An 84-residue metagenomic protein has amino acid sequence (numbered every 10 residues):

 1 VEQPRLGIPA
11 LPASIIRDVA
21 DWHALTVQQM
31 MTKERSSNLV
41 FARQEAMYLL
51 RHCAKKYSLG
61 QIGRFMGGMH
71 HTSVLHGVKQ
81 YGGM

Functional and structural regions predicted by a protein language model:
V1-R17: General nucleic-acid-binding
I16, S58-G60: Helix-turn-helix DNA-binding elements, focusing on the entry/boundary residues of the two helices that contact DNA
A20, R51, G63-R64: Residue-level preference for well-ordered alpha-helical positions
D21-E45, M69: Short, Lys/Arg-enriched anionic-surface-contact patches
H23, A54-K55, M66-G67: A broad structural signal for alpha-helix termini and local helix breaks/kinks
V27, G60, R64-G77: Short, basic interhelical loop/turn and adjoining N-cap of the next helix at nucleic-acid- or acidic-partner-contacting
V40-Y57: Short, amphipathic alpha-helical "recognition" segments used to contact nucleic acids or chromatin
K56, H76-M84: Short, solvent-exposed alpha-helical "recognition" segments
